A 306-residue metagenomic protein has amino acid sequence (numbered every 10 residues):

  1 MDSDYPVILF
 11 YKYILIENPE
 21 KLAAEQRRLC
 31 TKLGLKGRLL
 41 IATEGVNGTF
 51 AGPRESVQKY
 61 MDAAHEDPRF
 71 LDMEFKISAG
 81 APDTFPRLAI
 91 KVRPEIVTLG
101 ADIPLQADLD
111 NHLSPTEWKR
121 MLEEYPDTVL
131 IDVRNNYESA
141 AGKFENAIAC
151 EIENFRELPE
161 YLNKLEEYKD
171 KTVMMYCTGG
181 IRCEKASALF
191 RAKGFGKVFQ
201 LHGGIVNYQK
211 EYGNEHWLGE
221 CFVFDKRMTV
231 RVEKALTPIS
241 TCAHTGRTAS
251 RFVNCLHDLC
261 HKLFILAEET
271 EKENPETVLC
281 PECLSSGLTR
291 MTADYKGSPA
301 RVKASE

Functional and structural regions predicted by a protein language model:
D2-N111, T128, N135-V173, I181-E306: Rhodanese-like catalytic fold shared by cysteine-dependent sulfurtransferases and DSP/PTP-type phosphatases
D110-S114, L122-E123: A conserved helix-loop-strand patch within extracytoplasmic ligand-binding domains of the periplasmic binding
W118-Y125, V129-N135: Substrate-recognition element of Asp-dependent hydrolases with the DxDx(T/V) motif
